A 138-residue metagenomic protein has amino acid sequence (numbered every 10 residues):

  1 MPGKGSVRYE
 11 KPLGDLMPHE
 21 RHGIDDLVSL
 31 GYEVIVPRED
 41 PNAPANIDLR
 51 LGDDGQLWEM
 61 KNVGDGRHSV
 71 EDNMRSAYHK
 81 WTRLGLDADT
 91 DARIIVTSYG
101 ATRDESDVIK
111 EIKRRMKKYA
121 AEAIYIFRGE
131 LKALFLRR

Functional and structural regions predicted by a protein language model:
M1-D40, V63-R138: Metal-dependent nuclease catalytic core centered on acidic motifs
N42-A45: Short acidic/glycine-enriched loop/turn segments that link adjacent beta-strands
L49-L51, G55-R67: Conserved catalytic cores of phosphodiester-cleaving nucleases, focusing on short active-site segments
